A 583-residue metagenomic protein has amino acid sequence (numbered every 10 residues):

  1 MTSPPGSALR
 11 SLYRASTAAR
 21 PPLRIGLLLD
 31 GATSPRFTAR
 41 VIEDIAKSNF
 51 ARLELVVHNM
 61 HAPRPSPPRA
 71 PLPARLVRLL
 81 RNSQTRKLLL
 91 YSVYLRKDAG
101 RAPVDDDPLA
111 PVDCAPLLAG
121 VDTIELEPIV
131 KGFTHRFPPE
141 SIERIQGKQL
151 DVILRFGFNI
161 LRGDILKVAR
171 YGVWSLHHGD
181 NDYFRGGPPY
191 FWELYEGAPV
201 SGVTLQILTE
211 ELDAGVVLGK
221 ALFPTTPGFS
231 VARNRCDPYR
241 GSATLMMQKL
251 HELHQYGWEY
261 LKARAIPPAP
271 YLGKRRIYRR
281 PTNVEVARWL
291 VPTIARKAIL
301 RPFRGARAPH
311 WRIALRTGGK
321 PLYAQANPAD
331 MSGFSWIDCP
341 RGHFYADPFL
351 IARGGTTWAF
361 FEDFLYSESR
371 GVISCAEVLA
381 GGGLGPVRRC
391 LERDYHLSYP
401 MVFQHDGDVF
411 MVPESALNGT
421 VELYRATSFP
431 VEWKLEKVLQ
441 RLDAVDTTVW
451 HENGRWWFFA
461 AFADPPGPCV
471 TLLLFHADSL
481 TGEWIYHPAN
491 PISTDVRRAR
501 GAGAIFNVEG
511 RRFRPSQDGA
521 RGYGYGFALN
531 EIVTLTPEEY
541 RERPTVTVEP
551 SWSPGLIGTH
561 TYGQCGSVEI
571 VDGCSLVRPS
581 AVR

Functional and structural regions predicted by a protein language model:
T2-L397, M401-Q404, V409-F410, E422-R425 (+4 more regions): One-carbon transfer enzymes
F344-R353, S398-H405, D446-E452, A504-V508 (+1 more regions): Structural signature of eukaryotic scaffold interfaces centered on beta-propeller domains
F361-D363, P413-E414, A460-F462, S516-D518 (+1 more regions): Recurrent small/Gly-Pro-centered beta-turn motifs in extracellular repeat architectures
F364-E368, A416-G419, A463-G467, G519-G522: Short glycine/acidic-enriched loop and turn motifs that connect beta-strands
T427-P430, A477-G482, E531-R541: Short loop/turn segments immediately following beta-strands, especially the blade-tip and inter-blade linker loops
E436-N507: Aromatic-anchored, glycine/proline-accented short structural segments that stabilize local strand-turns or short
P488-A504, E538-Y562: Conserved blade-ending motifs and adjacent loop-strand segments that build the rim/top face of beta-propeller domains
G526-L535, S553-R583: Blade-level signature of beta-propeller repeat domains, shared across WD40, Kelch, NHL, RCC1 and BNR/Asp-box propellers
